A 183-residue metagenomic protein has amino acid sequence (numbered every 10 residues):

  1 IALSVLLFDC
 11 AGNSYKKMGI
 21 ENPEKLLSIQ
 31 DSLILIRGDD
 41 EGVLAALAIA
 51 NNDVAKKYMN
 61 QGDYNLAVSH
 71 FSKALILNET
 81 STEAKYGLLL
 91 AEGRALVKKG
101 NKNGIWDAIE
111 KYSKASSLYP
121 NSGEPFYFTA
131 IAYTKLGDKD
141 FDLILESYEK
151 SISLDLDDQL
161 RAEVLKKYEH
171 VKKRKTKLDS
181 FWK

Functional and structural regions predicted by a protein language model:
L35, G42, L75-I76, E110-S117 (+1 more regions): Conserved structural position within tetratricopeptide repeats
E41, A48, T82-L89, G123-E124 (+1 more regions): Helix-start (N-cap) detector for alpha-helical repeat units in TPR-like alpha-solenoids, especially tetratricopeptide
A46, D53, G87, A91 (+2 more regions): Canonical tetratricopeptide repeat
N52, M59, G93-V97, Y127 (+2 more regions): Specific register positions within alpha-helical solenoid repeats of the TPR/Sel1-like families, i.e., one
G62-K73, V97-K111, G137-S147, K175: Structural signature of tandem alpha-helical TPR/SEL1-like repeats, specifically the intra-repeat loop/turn
E79-Y119: Alpha-helical adaptor scaffolds
L145-K183: Terminal, low-structured helical/coil segments at or just beyond the last alpha-helical repeat
